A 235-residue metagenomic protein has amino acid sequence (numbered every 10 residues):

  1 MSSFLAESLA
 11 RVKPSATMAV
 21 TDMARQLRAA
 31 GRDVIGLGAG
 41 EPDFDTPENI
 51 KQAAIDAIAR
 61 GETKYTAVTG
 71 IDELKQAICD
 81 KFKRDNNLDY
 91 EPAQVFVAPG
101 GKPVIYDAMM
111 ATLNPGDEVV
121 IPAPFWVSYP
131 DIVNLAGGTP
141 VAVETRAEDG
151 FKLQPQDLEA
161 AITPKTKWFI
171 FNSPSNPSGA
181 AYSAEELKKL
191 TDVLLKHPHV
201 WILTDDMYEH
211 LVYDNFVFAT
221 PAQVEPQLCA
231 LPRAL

Functional and structural regions predicted by a protein language model:
S2-G100, D107: N-terminal small-domain helix-loop-helix segment of the aminotransferase-like
Y90-V95, P115-E118, K165, C229-P232: Short acidic capping loops at alpha-helix termini that bridge into adjacent secondary structure
Q94, A111-V133: Conserved PLP-anchoring active-site segment centered on the Schiff-base-forming lysine
D117, G138, L194-W201, C229: A short helix->loop->beta-strand "cap" motif at the edges of active sites that frequently abuts
L135-V141: A short helix-loop-beta submotif of the ANL/AMP-binding
T145-F216: Active-site phosphate-binding strand-loop segment of PLP-dependent enzymes
W201, V217-L235: Conserved active-site segment immediately N-terminal to the catalytic lysine that forms the internal aldimine
